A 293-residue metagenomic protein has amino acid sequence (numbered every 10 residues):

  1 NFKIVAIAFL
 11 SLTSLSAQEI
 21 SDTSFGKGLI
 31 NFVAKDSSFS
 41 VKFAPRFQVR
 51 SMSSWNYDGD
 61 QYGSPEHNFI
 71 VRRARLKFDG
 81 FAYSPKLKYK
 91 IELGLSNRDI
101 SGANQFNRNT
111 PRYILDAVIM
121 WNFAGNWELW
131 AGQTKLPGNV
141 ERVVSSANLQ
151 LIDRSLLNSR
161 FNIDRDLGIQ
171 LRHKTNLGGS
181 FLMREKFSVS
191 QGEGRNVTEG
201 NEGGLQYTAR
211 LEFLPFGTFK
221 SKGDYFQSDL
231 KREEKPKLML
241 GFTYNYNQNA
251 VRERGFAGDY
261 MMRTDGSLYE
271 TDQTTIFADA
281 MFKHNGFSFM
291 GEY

Functional and structural regions predicted by a protein language model:
N1-I20: Bacterial Sec-dependent N-terminal signal peptides
S16-S24, M183-V189, R263-D265: Short, charged, low-hydrophobicity "junction" segments
A17-F43, D58, T218-K237, A250-E253: Outer-membrane beta-barrel biogenesis signature
D22, V118, D279: Short, surface-exposed charged micro-motifs
F25, P111-R112, Q273: Short solvent-exposed loop/turn micro-motifs enriched in small/polar/acidic residues
L29-W55, Q61-R195, G200-G217, P236-M239 (+1 more regions): Outer membrane beta-barrel
N56-D58, M261-M262: Short Pro/Gly-enriched beta-strand edge/turn motifs at strand-loop
E202, E212-F216, K220-Y293: Detector for outer-membrane/organellar transmembrane beta-barrel domains, recognizing the amphipathic beta-strand
